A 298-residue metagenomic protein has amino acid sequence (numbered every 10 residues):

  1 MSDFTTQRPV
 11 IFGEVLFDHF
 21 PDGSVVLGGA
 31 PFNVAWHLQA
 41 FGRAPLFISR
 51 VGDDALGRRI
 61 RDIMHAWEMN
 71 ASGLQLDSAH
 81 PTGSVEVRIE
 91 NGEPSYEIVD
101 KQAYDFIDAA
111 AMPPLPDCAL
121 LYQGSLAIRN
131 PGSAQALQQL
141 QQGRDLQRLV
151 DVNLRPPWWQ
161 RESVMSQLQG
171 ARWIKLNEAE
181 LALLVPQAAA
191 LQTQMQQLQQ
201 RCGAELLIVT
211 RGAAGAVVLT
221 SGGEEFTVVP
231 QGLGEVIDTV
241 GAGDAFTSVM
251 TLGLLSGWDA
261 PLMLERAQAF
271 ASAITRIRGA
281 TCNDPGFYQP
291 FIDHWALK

Functional and structural regions predicted by a protein language model:
M1-N70: Glycine-rich phosphate/adenosyl-contacting loop at the front of the ribokinase-like
M1-R8, Q192-K298: Conserved phosphate-binding/catalytic region of the ribokinase-like
R8-V10, A119-L120, W173, L206: Structural motif
V15, L126, V152, A245: Active-site metal-binding loops of divalent metal-dependent hydrolases
L38, N177, G243: Short, conserved phosphate/pyrophosphate- and ester-handling motifs at nucleotide-, phospho-/glycolipid
A44-S125, R144, I292-K298: Conserved N-terminal subdomain of the carbohydrate kinase-like
P116, P131-L146: Glycosyltransferases and closely related glycan-assembly transferases that use nucleotide-activated donors
L146-Q147, W158-E225: Conserved phosphate/ATP/ADP-binding segment of small-molecule kinases
